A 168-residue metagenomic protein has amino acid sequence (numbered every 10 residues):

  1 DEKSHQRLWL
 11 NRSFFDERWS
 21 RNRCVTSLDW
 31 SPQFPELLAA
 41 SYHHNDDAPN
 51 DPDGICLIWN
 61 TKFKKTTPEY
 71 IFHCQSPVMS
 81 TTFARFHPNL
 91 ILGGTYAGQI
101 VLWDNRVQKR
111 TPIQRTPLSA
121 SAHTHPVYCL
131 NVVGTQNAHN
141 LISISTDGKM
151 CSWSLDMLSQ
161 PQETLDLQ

Functional and structural regions predicted by a protein language model:
D1-I58, T111-P117, G148, S152 (+1 more regions): Acidic and/or Ser/Thr-rich intrinsically disordered tails and linkers that flank eukaryotic scaffold proteins
E17-S20, I71-C74, L118-A122: Surface loop/turn motifs at the tips and blade-to-blade linkers of beta-strand repeat domains
W30-P35, T81-N89, L130-H139: Loop/turn segments within WD40 beta-propeller blades
F34, P52, C74, H87 (+3 more regions): Short loop/turn segments that connect beta-strands within the blades of beta-propeller domains, predominantly WD40
L38-A39, I91-L92, I142: Structural core positions within WD40/WD-like beta-propeller blades
T61-K64, N105-Q108, D156-L158: Short loop/turn segments that connect beta-strands within beta-propeller blades
R115-W153: Repeat-solenoid scaffold signature
